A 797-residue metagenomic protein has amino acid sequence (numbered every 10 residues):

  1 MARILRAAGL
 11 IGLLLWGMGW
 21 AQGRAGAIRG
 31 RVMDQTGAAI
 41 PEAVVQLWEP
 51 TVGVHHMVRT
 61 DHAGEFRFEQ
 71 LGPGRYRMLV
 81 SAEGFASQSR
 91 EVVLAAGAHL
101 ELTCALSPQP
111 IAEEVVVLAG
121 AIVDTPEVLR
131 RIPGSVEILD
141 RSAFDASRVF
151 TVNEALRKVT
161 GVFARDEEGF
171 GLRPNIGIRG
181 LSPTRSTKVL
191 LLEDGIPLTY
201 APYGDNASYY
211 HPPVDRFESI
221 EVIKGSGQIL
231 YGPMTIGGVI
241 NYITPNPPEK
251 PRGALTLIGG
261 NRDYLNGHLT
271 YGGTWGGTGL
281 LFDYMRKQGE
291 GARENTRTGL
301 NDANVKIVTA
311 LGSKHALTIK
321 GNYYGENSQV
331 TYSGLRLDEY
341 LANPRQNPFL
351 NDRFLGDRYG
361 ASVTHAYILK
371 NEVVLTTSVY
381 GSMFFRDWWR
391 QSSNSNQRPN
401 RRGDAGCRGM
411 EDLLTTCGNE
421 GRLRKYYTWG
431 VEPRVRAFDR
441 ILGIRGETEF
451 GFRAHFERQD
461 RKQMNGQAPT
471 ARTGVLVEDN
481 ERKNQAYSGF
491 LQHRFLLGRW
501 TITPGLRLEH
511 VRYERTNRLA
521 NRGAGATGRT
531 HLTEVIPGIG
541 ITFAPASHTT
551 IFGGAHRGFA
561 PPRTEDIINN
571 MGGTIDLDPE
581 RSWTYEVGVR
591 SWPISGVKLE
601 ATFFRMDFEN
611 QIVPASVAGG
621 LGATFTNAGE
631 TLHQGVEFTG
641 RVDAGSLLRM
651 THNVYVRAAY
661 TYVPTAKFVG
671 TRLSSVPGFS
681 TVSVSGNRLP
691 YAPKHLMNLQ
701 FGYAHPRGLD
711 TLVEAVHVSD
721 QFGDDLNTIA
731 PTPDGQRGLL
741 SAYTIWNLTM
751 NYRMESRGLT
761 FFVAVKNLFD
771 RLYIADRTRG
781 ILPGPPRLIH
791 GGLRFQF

Functional and structural regions predicted by a protein language model:
W16-V115, I132: Periplasm-facing N-terminal accessory domains of Gram-negative outer-membrane beta-barrel systems
E69, I196-K224: Short acidic/polar hinge/loop motifs at secondary-structure boundaries that mediate gating or recognition
V128, P133-V136, N153-Y200, E218: Extracytoplasmic beta-strand/coil segments of soluble accessory domains associated with Gram-negative outer-membrane
R252, G259-Q288, R293-Q329, R353-K370 (+1 more regions): Transmembrane beta-barrel wall of Gram-negative outer-membrane proteins
A316-N322, L355-A520, G640, M650-N653: Face-selective signature of the C-terminal outer-membrane beta-barrel domain
N327-P344, Q459-D460, N465-Q467, R512-N517 (+6 more regions): Surface-exposed extracellular loop regions of Gram-negative outer-membrane beta-barrel proteins, predominantly
I368, V374-S392, A544, T550-H556 (+4 more regions): Membrane-embedded beta-barrel scaffold of Gram-negative outer-membrane proteins
R434-A437, L442, G446, L496 (+2 more regions): Gram-negative outer-membrane beta-barrel transporters
